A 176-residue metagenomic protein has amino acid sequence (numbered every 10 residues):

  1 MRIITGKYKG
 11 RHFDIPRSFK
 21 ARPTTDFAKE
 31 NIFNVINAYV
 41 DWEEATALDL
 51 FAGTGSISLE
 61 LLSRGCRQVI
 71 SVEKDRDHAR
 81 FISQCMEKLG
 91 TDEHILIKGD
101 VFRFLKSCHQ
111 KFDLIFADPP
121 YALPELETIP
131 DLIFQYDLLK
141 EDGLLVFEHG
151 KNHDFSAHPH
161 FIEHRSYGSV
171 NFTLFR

Functional and structural regions predicted by a protein language model:
M1-R176: Class I S-adenosyl-L-methionine-dependent methyltransferase catalytic core
